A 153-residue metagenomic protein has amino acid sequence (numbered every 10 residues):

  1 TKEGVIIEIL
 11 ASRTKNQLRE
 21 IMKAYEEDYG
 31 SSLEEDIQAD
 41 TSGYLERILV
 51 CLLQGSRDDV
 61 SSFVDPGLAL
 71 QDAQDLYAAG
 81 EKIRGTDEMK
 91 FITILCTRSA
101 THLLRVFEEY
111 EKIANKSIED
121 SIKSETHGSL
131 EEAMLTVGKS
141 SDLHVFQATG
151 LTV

Functional and structural regions predicted by a protein language model:
T1-V153: Structural signature for extended repeat/solenoid scaffolds and their inter-repeat hinge/linker regions, spanning
